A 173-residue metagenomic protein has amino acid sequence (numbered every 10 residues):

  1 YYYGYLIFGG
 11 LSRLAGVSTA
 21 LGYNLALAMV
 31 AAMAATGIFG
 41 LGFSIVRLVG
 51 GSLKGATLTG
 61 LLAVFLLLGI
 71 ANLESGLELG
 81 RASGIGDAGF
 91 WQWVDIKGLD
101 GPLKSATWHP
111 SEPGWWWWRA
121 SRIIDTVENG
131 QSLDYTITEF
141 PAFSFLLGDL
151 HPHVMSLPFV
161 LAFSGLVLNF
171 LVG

Functional and structural regions predicted by a protein language model:
Y1, A56-L146: Aromatic-rich transmembrane-lumenal/periplasmic boundary elements in polytopic membrane proteins
Y1-N24: Soluble catalytic regions of membrane-associated enzymes that act on cell-envelope and secretory-pathway components
L11, A15-V17, G40-L41, V172-G173: Extracellular/surface-associated beta-sandwich interaction domains
S12, T138, F145-G173: Beta-propeller domains
G16-M33, A142, L146-F159: Loop-to-helix entry region of an early transmembrane alpha helix in multi-pass inner-membrane enzymes
S18-A26, G51-L62: Membrane-interface starts of transmembrane alpha-helices
L25-V49, V160-N169: Transmembrane-helix motifs of polytopic, lipid-linked glycan transferases
